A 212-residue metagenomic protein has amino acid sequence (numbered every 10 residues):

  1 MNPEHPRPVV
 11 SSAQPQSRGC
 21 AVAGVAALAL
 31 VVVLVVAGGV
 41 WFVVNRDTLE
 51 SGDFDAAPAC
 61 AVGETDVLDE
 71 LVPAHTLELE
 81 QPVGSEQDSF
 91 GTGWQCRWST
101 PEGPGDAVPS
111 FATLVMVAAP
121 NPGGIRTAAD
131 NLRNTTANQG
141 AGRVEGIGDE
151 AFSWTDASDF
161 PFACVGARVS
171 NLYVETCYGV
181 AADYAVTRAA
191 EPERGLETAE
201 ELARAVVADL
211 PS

Functional and structural regions predicted by a protein language model:
N2-D53, T65: Hydrophobic single-pass membrane-targeting/anchoring helices
A23, V40-S212: A small/polar (G/S/T-enriched), proline-flanked helix-loop surface module common in exported/cell-envelope proteins
